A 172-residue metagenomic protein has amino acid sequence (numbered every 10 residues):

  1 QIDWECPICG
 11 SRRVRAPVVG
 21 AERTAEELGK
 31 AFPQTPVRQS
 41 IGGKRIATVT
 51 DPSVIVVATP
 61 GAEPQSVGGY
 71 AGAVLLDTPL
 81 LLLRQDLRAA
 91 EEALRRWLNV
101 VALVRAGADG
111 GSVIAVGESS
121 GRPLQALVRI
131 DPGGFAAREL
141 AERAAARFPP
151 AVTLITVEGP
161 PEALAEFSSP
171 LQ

Functional and structural regions predicted by a protein language model:
Q1-E158, E162-A165: Inter-lobe coupling/hinge segments of SF2-like helicase ATPases
F167-Q172: Short amphipathic alpha-helices in soluble, non-transmembrane regions that often serve as interface/regulatory elements
